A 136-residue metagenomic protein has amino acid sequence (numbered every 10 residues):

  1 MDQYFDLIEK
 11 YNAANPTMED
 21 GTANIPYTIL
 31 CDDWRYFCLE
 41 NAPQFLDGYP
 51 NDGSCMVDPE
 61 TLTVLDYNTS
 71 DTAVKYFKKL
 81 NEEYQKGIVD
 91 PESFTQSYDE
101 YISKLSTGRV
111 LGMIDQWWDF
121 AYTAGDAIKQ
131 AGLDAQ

Functional and structural regions predicted by a protein language model:
M1-Q136: Extracytoplasmic/secretory soluble proteins
